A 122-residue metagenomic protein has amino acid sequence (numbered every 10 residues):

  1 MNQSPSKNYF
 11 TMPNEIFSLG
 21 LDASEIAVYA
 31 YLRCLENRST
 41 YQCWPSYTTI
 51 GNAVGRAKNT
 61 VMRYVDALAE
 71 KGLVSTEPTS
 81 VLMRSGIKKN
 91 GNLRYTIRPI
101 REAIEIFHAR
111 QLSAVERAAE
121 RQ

Functional and structural regions predicted by a protein language model:
M1-Q122: Electropositive, intrinsically flexible nucleic-acid-contacting patches
